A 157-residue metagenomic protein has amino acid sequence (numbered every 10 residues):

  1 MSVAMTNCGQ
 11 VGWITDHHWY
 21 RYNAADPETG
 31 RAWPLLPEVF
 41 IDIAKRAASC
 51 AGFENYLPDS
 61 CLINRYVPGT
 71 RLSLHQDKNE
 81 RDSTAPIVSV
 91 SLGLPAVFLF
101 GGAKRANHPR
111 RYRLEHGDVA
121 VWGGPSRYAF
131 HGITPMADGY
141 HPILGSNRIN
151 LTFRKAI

Functional and structural regions predicted by a protein language model:
M1-I157: Non-heme Fe(II) oxygenase metal-center motifs and adjacent flexible, charged/small-residue loops
